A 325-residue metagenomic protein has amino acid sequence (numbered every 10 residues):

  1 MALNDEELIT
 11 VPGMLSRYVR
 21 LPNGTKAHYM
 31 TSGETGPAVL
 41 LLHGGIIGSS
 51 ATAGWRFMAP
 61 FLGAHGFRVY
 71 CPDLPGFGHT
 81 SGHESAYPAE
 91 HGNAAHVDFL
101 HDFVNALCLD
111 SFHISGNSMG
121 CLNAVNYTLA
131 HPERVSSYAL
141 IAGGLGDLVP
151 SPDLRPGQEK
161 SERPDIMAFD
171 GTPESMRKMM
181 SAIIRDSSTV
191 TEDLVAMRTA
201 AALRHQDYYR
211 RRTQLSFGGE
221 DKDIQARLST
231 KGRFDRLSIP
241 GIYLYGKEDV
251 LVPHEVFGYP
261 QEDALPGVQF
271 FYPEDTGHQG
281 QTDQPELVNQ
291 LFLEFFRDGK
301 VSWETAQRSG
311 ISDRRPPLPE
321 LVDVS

Functional and structural regions predicted by a protein language model:
L3-A27: N-terminal cap/lid segment of alpha/beta-hydrolase-fold proteins
T25, T31-S81: Conserved HGGG/HGGXW glycine-rich cap/lid loop of the alpha/beta-hydrolase fold
A64, R68-S115, N289-Q290: Active-site loop/oxyanion-hole signature of alpha/beta-hydrolase fold enzymes
G116, G120, A124: Gly/Ala-rich beta-loop-alpha elbow adjacent to hydrolase catalytic centers
V125, L129, S136-T172, M176-R177: Flexible "cap/lid" loop of the alpha/beta hydrolase fold
D170-D235: Conserved alpha/beta-hydrolase catalytic His-Asp/Glu region
R236-T276: Conserved loop-alpha-helix segment in the C-terminal half of the alpha/beta-hydrolase fold that carries the catalytic
P266-S325: Catalytic active-site module of serine/aspartate enzymes centered on a nucleophile-bearing elbow/loop
